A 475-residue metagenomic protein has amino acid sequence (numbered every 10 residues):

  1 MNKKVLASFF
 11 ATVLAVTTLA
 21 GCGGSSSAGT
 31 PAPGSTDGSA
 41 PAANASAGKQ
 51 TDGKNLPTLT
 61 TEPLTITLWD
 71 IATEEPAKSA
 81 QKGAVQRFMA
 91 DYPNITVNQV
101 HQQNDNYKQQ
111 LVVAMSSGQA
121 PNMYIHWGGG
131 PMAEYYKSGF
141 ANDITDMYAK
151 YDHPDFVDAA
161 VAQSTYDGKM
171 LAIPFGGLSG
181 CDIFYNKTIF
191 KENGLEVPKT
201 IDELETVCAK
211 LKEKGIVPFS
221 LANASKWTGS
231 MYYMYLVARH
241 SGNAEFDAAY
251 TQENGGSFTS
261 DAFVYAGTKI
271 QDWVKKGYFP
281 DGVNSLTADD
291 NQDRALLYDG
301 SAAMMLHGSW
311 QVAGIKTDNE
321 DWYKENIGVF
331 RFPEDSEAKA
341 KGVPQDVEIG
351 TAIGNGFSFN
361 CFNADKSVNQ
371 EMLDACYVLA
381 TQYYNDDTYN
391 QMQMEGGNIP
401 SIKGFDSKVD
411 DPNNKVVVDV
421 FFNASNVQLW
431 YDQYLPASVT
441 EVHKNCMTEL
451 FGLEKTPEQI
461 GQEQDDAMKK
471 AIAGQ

Functional and structural regions predicted by a protein language model:
C22-A133, K137-S138, V197, Q391 (+3 more regions): Conserved N-terminal structural module of periplasmic/extracytoplasmic solute-binding proteins
A43-T58, W127-C181, E205, L211 (+4 more regions): Hinge/lid segment of periplasmic solute-binding proteins
P57-L59, D143-F156, E196, H240-Y265 (+6 more regions): Short, solvent-exposed loop/beta-turn-alpha elements that line the ligand-binding surface or hinge of extracytoplasmic
R87-T165, K187-K199, A295-L296, A303-M304 (+2 more regions): Extracytoplasmic "Venus flytrap"/periplasmic binding protein-like
A90, T96, K276, N319-E395: Extracytoplasmic/periplasmic substrate-recognition and gating elements
M132-G139, A160-E205, I216, A222-T251 (+4 more regions): Periplasmic solute-binding protein
C208-K210, Q252-N284: Glycine-centered hinge/linker elements that transmit conformational signals in sensory and ligand-binding systems
M394-S401, K415-I472: C-terminal capping/gating helix-and-loop segments adjacent to ligand/active sites or protein-protein/ligand interfaces
